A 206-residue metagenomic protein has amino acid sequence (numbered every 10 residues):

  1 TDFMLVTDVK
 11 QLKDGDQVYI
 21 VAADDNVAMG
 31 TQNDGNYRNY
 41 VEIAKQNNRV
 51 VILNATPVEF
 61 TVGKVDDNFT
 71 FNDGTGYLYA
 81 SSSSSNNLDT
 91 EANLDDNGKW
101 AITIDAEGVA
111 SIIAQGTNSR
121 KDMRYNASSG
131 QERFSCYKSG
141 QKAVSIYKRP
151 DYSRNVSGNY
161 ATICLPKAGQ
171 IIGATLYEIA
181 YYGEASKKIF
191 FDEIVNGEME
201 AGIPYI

Functional and structural regions predicted by a protein language model:
T1-D151: Lectin-like carbohydrate-binding module/patch detector with strong preference for beta-trefoil
D2-Q11, K188-M199: Surface-exposed ligand/attachment interfaces on beta-rich extracellular proteins
G63, A185-S186: Class I SAM-dependent methyltransferase SAM-binding "motif I" and its flanking Rossmann-like core
S85-I102, K138-G140, R149-T175, E193-I206: A short, polar beta-strand/turn micro-motif
S129-K138, S186-G197: Short, surface-exposed beta-strand/turn "edge" patches of beta-sheet domains
G173-G183: Short, surface-exposed polybasic-aromatic patches that bind anionic ligands, especially phosphate groups
